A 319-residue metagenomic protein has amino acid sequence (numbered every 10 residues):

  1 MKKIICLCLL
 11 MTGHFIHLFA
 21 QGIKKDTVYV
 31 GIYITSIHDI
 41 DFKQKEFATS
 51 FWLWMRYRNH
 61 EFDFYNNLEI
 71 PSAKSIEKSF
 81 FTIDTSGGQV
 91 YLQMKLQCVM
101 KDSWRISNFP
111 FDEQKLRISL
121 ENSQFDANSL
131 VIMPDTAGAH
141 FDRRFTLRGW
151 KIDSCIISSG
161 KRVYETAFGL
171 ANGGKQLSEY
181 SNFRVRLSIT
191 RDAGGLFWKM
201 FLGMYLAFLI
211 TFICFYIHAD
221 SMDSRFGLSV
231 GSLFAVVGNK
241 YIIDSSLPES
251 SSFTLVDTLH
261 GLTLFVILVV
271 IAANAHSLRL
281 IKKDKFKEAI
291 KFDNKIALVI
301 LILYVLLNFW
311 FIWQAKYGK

Functional and structural regions predicted by a protein language model:
M1-I4, L303: Positively charged n-region of N-terminal signal peptides that target proteins for export
I4-G13: Sec-dependent N-terminal signal peptides
F15-A20: Sec/Tat signal peptide C-region and signal peptidase I cleavage site
Q21-S188: Soluble non-transmembrane domains of integral membrane proteins
R184-L303: Channel- or pocket-lining gating/hinge segments that regulate access to a cavity or pore
W310-K319: Juxtamembrane boundary at the C-terminal end of a transmembrane helix
